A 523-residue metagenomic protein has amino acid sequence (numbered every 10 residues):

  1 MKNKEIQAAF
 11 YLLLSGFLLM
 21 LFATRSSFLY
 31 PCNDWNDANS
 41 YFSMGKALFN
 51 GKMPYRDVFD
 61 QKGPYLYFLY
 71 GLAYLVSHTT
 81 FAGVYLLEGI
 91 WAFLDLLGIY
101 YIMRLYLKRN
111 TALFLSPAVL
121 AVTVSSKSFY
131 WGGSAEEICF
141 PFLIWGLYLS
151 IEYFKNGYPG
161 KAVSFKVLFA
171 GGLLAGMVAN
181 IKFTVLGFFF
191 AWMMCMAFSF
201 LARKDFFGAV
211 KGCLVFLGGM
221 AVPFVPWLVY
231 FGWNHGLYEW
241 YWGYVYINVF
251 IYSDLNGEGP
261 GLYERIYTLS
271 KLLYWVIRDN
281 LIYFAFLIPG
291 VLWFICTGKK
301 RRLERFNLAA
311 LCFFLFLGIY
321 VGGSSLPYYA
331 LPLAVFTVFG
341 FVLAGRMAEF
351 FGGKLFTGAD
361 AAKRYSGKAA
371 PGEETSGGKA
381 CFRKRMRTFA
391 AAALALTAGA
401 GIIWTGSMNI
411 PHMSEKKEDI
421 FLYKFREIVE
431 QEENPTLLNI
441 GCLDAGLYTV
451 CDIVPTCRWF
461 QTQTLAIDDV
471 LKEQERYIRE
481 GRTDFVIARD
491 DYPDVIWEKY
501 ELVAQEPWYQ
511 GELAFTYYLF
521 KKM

Functional and structural regions predicted by a protein language model:
L86-L107, W145, L149: Transmembrane-helix motifs of polytopic, lipid-linked glycan transferases
L97, Y274-R305, A309, F313: Hydrophobic, aromatic-rich transmembrane alpha-helices and their immediate juxtamembrane boundary segments
I99-V122, F140-P141, G160, F306: Transmembrane-helix signature of polytopic, membrane-embedded enzymes that assemble or transfer cell-envelope glycans
S128-I138, L326: Short acidic/glycine- and proline-prone juxtamembrane loop motifs at membrane-interface regions of multi-pass membrane
I138-Y158, V167, L174-A175, M193-M196 (+1 more regions): Specific aromatic-rich, kink-prone transmembrane helix
S164-C195, G218, V222, C312-V321: Membrane-interface alpha helices of multi-pass inner-membrane proteins
G187, F316-A359, K363, E373 (+2 more regions): Hydrophobic/aromatic-rich transmembrane helices and adjacent perimembrane loops
F190, M194, P411-I467, Q474-D494 (+1 more regions): Short periplasmic/luminal acceptor-recognition loop of GT-C membrane glycosyltransferases, typified by
